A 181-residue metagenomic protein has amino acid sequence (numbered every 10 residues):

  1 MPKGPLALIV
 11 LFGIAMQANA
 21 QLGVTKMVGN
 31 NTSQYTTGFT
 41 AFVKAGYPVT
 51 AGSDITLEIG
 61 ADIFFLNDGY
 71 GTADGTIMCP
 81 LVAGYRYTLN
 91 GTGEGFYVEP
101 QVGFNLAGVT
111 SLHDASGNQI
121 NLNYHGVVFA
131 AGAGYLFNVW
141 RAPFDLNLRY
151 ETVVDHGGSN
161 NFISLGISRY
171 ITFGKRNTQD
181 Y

Functional and structural regions predicted by a protein language model:
M1-V24: Bacterial Sec-dependent N-terminal signal peptides
I9, Q17, Y85-R86, Y135: Short stretches within intrinsically disordered, low-complexity N-terminal or propeptide regions
Q17-F65, G69, I163, S168-K175 (+1 more regions): Short glycine/proline- and aromatic-enriched beta-strand/turn motifs that initiate or cap beta-hairpins
L22-N30, L57-I63, A83, V98-F104 (+3 more regions): Transmembrane beta-barrel strands of outer-membrane/channel proteins
T32-T37, G71-M78, N118-H125, D155-N161: Replace "Gram-negative outer membrane beta-barrel proteins" with "bacterial and organellar outer membrane beta-barrel
F39-A115, G126-F129, F137-A142: Gram-negative (and chloroplast) outer-membrane scaffold detector with strong preference for beta-barrel transmembrane
D62-N67, F129-Y181: Predominantly the C-terminal beta-signal and adjacent terminal strand-loop region of outer-membrane beta-barrel
